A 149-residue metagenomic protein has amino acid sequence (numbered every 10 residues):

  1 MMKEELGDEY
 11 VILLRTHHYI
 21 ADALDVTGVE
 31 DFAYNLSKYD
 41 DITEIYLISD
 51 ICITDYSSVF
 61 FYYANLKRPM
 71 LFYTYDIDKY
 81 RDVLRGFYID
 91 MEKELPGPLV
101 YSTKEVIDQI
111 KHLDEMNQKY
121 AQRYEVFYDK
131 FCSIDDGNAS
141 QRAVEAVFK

Functional and structural regions predicted by a protein language model:
M1-K3, F60, V144: Short amphipathic alpha-helical segments and helix-helix/interface helices
M1-L36: Catalytic donor nucleotide-activated moiety binding site of glycosyltransferases and closely related
L14-T16, T54, T74: Short beta-strand/turn micro-motifs composed of small residues that flank or help shape donor/cofactor-binding pockets
D25-D31, S58-F131: Catalytic binding pocket for nucleotide-activated donors in carbohydrate/polymer assembly enzymes
I42: Acidic, amphipathic alpha-helical patches
L47-S58: Acidic donor-binding loop of glycosyltransferase active sites
D136-K149: C-terminal alpha-helical cap of glycosyltransferases
